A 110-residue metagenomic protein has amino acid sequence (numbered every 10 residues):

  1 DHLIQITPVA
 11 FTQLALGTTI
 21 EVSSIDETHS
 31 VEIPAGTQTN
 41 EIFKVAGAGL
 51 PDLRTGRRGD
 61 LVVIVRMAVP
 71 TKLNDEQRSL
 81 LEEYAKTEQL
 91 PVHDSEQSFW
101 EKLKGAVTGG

Functional and structural regions predicted by a protein language model:
D1-G110: Charged, often glycine-enriched C-terminal and inter-domain segments that act as flexible interaction/assembly
